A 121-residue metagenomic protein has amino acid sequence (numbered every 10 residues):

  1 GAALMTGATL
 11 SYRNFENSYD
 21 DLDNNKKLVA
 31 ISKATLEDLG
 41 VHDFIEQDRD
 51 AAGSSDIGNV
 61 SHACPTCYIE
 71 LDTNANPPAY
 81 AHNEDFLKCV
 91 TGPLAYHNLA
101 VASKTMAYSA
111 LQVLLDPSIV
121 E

Functional and structural regions predicted by a protein language model:
G1-E121: Metal-dependent amide/peptide-bond hydrolase catalytic core, centered on the "pita-bread" metallohydrolase fold
